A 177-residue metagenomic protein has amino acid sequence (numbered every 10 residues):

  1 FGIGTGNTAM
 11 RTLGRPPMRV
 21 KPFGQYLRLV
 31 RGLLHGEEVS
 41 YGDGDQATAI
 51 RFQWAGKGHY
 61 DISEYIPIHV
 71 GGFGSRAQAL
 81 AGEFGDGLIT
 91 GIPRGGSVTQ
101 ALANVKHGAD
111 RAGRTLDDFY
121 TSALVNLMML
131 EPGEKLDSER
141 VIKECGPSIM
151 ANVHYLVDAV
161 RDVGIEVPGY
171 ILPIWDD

Functional and structural regions predicted by a protein language model:
F1-I3, I68-G71, L88-T90, F119-N126: Hydrophobic faces of well-ordered beta-strands that scaffold small-molecule active sites in alpha/beta enzyme cores
G2, H59-S63, G82: Solvent-exposed alpha-helices and their adjacent loops that cap or buttress functional pockets in soluble metabolic
T5-A9, R94, V125-M129: Active-site-proximal loop/turn and secondary-structure-junction residues that shape catalytic pockets, frequently
L13, I62-I66: Flexible glycine/proline-enriched surface loops and loop-helix/loop-strand junctions
L13-P17, P93: Short, solvent-exposed loop/turn segments at secondary-structure boundaries
P16-H59, V98-D177: An alpha-helical appendage that flanks or caps ligand/catalytic pockets
G72-L80: Short, acidic/polar
L80-I89: Glycine-enriched alpha-helix->loop->beta-strand junction motifs that scaffold or abut catalytic
